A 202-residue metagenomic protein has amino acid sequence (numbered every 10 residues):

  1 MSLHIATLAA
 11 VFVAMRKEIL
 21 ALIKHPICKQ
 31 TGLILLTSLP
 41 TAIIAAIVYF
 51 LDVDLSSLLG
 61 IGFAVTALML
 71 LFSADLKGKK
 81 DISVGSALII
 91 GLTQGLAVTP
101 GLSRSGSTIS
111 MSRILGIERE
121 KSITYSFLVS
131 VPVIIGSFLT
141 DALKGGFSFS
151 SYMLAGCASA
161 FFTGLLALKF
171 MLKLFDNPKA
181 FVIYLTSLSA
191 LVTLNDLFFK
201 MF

Functional and structural regions predicted by a protein language model:
M1-P100, R104-F202: Multi-pass membrane proteins that catalyze or facilitate reactions on polyprenyl-/lipid-phosphate substrates and their
